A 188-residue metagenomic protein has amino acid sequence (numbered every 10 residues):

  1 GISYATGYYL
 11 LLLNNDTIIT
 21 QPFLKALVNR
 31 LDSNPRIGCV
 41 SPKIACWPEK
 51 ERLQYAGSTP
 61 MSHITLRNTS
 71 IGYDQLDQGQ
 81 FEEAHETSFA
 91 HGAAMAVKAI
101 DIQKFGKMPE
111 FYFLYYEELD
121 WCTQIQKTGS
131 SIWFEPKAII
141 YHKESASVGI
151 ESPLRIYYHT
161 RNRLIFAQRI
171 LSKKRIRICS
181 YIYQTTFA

Functional and structural regions predicted by a protein language model:
G1-S3, T123, L164: Short, conserved alpha-helix that lines the donor NDP-sugar binding/gating region of sugar-transfer enzymes
L10: Short aromatic/hydrophobic "clamp" motif used to bind/position activated sugar donors
N14-I18: The conserved acidic donor/metal-binding loop of glycosyltransferases
Q21-Y55: Conserved donor NDP-sugar-binding/catalytic core segment of glycosyltransferases
C39-K43, I71, E135-P136, K143: Short glycine/serine/threonine-enriched helix-capping/active-site loop that flanks the nucleotide-sugar donor pocket
P42, P60-S88: Short, flexible, basic/aromatic active-site loop/helix in glycosyltransferases
S88-I139: A short, conserved alpha-helix in the catalytic core of glycosyltransferases
K127-A188: Active-site-adjacent helix/loop segment of glycosyltransferases that harbors family-specific signature motifs
